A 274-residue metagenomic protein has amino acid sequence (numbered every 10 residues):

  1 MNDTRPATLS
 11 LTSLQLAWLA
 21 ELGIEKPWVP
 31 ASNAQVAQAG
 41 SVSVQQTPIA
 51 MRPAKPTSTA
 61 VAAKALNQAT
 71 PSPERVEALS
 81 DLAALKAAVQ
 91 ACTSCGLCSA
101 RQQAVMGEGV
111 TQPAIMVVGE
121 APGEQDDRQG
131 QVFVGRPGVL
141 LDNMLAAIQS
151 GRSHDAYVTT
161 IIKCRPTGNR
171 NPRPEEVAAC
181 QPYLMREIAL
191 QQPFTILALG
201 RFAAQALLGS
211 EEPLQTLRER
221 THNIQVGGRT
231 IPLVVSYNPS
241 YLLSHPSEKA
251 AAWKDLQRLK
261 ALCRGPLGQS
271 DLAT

Functional and structural regions predicted by a protein language model:
N2-T274: A polyanion-binding, active-site-adjacent surface
